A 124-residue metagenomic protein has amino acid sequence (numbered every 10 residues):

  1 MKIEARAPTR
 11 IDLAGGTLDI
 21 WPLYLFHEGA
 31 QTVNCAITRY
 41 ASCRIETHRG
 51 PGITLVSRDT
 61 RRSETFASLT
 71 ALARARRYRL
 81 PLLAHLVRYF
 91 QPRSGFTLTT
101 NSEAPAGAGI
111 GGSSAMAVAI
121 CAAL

Functional and structural regions predicted by a protein language model:
M1-I110, A122-A123: ATP-binding N-lobe of GHMP and related small-molecule kinases
A115-L124: Stable alpha-helical structural segments in soluble proteins, enriched in small hydrophobic residues
